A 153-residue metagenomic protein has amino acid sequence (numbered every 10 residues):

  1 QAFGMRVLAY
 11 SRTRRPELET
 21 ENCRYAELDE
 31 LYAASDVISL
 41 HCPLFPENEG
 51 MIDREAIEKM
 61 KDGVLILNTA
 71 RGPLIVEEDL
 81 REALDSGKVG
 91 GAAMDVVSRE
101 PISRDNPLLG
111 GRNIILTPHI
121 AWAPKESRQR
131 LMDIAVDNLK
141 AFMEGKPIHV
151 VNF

Functional and structural regions predicted by a protein language model:
Q1-L8: Conserved anion/nucleotide-ligand pocket segment
A2, A34, N138-F142: Short alpha-helical functional segments enriched in proximate histidine and acidic residues
F3, E21, G110-R112: Short, structured coil segments at secondary-structure junctions
R12-P107: Rossmann-like adenosine-cofactor binding region
S98-F153: C-terminal helix-to-coil terminal segments
